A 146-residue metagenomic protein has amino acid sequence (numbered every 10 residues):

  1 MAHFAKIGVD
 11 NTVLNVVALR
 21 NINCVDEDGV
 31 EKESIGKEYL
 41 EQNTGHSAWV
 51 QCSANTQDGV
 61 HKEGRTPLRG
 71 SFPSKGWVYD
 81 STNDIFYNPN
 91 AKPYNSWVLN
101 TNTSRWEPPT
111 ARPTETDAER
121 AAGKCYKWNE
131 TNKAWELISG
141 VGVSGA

Functional and structural regions predicted by a protein language model:
A2-A146: Viral virion structural and adsorption modules
